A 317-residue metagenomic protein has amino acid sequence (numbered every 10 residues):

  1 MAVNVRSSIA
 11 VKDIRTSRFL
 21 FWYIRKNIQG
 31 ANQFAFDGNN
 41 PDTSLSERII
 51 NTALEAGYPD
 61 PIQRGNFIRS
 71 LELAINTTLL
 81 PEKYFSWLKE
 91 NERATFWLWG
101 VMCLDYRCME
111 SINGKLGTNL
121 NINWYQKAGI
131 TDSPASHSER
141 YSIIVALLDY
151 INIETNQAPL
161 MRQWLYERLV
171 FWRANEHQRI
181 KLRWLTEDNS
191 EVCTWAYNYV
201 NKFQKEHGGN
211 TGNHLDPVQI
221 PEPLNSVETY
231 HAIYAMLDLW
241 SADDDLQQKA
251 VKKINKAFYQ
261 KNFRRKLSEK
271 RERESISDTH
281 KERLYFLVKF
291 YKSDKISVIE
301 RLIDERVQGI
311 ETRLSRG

Functional and structural regions predicted by a protein language model:
M1-A146: Contiguous patches in non-transmembrane
N27-A31, A56-G57, I75-E82, T95 (+10 more regions): Short, flexible helical or helix-coil boundary motifs
F85-M236: Long, hydrophobic alpha/beta structural blocks
N198, K202, A235, K252 (+5 more regions): Charged/polar, solvent-exposed surface patches and flexible loops
P223, V227-Y259: Long, low-complexity, polar/charged, intrinsically disordered or flexibly structured peripheral segments
D244-K281, Y285-V288: Short Lys/Arg-rich basic patches
R283, F290-G317: Short, basic amphipathic alpha-helical segments that act as recognition/interaction helices in nucleic-acid-binding
